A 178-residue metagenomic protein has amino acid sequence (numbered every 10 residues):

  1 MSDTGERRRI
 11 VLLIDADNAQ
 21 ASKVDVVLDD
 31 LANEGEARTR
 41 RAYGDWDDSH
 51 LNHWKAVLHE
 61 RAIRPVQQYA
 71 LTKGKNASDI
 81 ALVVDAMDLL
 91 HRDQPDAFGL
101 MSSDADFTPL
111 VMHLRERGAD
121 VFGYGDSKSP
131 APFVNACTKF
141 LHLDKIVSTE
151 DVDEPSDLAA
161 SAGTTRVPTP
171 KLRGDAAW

Functional and structural regions predicted by a protein language model:
M1-H91, D120: Domain-level signal for Mg2+-assisted phosphodiester chemistry and nucleotide/NA-binding surfaces in nucleic-acid
I10, D96, T138: Conserved acidic residues
A16, A70-L71, S103, D126-S127 (+1 more regions): Short, ordered loop/turn segments at secondary-structure junctions
A21, L51, I80-V83, T108 (+2 more regions): Amphipathic alpha-helical transducer elements in NTP-driven molecular machines
L28, K55, V111-M112, P130: Short amphipathic alpha-helical segments and helix-helix/interface helices
Y43, D96-S103, L110, L114 (+1 more regions): Acidic beta-strand-to-loop metal/phosphate-binding motif
M112-D153: Intrinsically disordered, low-complexity glycine/proline-rich and charged
V152, S156-W178: N-terminal regulatory modules in eukaryotic regulatory proteins
